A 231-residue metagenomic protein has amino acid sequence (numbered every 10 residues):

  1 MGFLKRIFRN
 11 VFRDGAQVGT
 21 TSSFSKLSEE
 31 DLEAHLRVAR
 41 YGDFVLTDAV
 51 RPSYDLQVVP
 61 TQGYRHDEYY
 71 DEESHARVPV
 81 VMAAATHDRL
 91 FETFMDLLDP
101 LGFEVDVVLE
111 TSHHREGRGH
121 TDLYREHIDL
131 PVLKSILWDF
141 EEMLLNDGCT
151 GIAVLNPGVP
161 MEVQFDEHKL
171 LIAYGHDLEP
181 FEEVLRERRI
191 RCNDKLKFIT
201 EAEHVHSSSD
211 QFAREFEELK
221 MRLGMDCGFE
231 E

Functional and structural regions predicted by a protein language model:
G2-L170, Y174-E231: Structured alpha/beta or helical-core interaction and ligand-binding surfaces enriched in interleaved
